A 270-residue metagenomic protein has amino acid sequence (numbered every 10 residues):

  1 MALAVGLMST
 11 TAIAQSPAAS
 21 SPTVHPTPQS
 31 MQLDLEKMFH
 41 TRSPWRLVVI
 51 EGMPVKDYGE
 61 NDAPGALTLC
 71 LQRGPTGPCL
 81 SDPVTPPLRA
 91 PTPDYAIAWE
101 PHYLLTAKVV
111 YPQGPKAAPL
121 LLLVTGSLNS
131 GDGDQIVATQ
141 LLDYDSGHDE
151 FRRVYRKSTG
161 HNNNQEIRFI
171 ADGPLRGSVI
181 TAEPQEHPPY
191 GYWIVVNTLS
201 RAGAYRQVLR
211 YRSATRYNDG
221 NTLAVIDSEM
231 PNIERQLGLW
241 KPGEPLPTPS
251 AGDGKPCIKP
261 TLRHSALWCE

Functional and structural regions predicted by a protein language model:
M1-S9: Bacterial N-terminal signal peptides
A14-R46, I50-P64, C70, Q165-E270: Acidic, small-residue rich beta-repeat scaffolds with periodic aromatic anchors
L69-A90, Q140-K157, V196-L209: Surface-exposed loop/turn elements that mediate protein-protein interactions on large endomembrane-trafficking
L71-A117: Short N-terminal edge-element motif at the start of the domain
E100-E150: Extracellular-facing segments of soluble proteins and assemblies that are Gly/Ser/Thr-biased and enriched in aromatics
S127-V137, S158-N163, Q185-G191: His-enriched metal-coordination microenvironments in redox/metal-binding proteins
Q135-I136, Q140-V179: Short helix-loop boundary/capping segments
